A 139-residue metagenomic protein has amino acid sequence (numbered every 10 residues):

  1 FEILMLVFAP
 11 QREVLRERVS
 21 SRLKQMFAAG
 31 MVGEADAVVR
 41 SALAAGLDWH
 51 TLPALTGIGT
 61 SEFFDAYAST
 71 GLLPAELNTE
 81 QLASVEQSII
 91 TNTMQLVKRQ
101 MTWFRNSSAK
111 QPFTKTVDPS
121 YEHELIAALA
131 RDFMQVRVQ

Functional and structural regions predicted by a protein language model:
F1-Q139: Catalytic core of IPPT-family isopentenyl/dimethylallyl transferases that prenylate adenosine-containing substrates
